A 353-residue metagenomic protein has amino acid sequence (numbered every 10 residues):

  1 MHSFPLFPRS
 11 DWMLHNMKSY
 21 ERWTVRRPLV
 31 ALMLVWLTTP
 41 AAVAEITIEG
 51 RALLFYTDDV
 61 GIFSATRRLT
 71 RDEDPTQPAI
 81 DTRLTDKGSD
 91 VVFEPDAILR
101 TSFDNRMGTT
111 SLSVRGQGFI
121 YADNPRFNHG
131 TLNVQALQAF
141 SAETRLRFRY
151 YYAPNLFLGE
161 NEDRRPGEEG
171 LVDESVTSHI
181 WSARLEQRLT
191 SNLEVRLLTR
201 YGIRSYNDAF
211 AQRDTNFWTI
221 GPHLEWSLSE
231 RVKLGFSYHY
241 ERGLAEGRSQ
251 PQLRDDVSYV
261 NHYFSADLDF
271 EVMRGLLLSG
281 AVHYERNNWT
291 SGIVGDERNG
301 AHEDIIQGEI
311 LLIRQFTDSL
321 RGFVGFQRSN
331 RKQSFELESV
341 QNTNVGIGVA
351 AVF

Functional and structural regions predicted by a protein language model:
F4-S10, L14-L29: Bacterial N-terminal signal peptides that target proteins for export
P5, N16, M33-L34, R321 (+1 more regions): Enrichment for repetitive, rod-forming helical segments
W23, L37-T38, T109: Intrinsically disordered/low-complexity terminal segments and short unstructured peptides
P28-T39: Bacterial N-terminal signal peptides
V43-F353: Gram-negative and organellar
